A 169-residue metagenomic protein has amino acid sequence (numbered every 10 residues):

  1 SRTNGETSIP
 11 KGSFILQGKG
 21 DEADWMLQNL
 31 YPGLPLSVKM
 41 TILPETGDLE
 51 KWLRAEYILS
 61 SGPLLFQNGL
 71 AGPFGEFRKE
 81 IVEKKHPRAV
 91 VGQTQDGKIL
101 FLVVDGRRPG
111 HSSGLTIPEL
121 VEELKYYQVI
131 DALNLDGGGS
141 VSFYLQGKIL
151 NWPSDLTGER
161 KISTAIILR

Functional and structural regions predicted by a protein language model:
S1-R169: Gly/Ser/Thr/Pro-rich low-complexity, intrinsically disordered segments
